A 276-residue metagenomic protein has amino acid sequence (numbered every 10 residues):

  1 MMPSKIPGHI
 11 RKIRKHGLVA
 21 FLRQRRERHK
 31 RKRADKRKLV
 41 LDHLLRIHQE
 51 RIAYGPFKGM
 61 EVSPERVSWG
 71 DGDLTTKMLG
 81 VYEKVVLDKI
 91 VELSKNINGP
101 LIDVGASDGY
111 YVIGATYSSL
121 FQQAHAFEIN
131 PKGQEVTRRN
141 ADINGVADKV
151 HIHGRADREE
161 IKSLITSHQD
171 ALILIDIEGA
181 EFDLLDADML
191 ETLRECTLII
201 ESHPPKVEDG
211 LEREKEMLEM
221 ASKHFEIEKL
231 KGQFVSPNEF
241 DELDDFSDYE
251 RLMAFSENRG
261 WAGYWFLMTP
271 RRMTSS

Functional and structural regions predicted by a protein language model:
M1-N130, E135-N140, V146-K149, S163-H168 (+1 more regions): S-adenosyl-L-methionine
N96-I97, R194, K223-H224: Structured helix-beta-strand junction loops
P100, A106-D108, H151-E212: Active-site segment flanking the S-adenosylmethionine/decSAM binding pocket in AdoMet-dependent transferases
A115-S118, R139-D142, A187-L190, R213-K215: Short, glycine/charged-enriched secondary-structure capping and boundary segments
T116, G145, I165, L172 (+2 more regions): Structural motif
A156, S202, F225, K231-F234: Residues at the C-termini of beta-strands that transition into short coil/loop
L211-K223: Short alpha-helix
